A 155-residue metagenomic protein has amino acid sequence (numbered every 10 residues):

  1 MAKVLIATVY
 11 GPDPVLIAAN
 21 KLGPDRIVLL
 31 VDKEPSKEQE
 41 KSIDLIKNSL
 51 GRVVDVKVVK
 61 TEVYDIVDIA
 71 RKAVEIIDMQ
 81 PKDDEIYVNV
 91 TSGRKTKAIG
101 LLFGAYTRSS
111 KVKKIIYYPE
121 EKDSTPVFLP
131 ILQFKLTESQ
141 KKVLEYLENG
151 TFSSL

Functional and structural regions predicted by a protein language model:
M1-E85, I99-L155: Long, low-complexity, Lys/Arg-enriched
K95: Polyanion-engaging groove/track-forming segments
